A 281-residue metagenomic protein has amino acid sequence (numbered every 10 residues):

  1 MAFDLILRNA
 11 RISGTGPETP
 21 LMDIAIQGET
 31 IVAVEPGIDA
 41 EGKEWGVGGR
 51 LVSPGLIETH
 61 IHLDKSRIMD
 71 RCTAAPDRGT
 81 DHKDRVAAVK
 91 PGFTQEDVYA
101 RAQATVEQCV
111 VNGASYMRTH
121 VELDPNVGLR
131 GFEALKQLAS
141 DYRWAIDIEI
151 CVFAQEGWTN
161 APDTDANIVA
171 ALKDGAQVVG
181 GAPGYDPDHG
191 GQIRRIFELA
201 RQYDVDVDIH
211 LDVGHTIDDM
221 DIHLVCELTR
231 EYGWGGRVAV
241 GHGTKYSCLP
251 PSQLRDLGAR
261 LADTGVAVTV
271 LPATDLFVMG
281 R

Functional and structural regions predicted by a protein language model:
M1-A40: N-terminal metal-binding scaffold of metallo-dependent hydrolase/deaminase domains
A2-R8, G37-T80, Q103: Replace "His-x-His-based motif
A10, I24, E29, G49 (+6 more regions): Divalent metal-coordination and catalytic microenvironments
P54-S66, V121, D206-H215: Histidine-centered catalytic micro-motifs
M69-H120, N126-D141, A166-L172: Alpha-helical scaffold segments that flank or form the walls of functional sites
R85-A100, C151-P162, A182-D186: Active-site mouth loops of central-metabolism enzymes
R130-W144, N160-A267: Histidine/acidic residue-rich metal-binding segments in metalloenzymes
